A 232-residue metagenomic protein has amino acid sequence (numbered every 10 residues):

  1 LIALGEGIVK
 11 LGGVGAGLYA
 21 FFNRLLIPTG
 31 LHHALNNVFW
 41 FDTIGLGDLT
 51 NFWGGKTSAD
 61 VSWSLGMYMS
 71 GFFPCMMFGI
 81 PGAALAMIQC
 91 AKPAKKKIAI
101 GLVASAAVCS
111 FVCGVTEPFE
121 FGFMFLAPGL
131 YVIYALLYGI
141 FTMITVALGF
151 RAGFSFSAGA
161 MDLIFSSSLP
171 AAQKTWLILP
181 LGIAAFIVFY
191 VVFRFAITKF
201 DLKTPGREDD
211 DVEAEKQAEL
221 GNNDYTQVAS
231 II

Functional and structural regions predicted by a protein language model:
L1-I44: Aromatic-rich transmembrane-lumenal/periplasmic boundary elements in polytopic membrane proteins
G5-F21, W63-M69, F165-L177: Short aromatic-rich membrane-water interface segments that cap or initiate transmembrane helices in multi-pass membrane
A16, A20-I27, P74-F78, F121-A135: Hydrophobic alpha-helical transmembrane segments
F22-L25, S70-C75, V108, L179-A184: Hydrophobic alpha-helical transmembrane segments of multi-pass membrane proteins
P28-A34, F73-F78, V112-C113: Short helix-coil transition sites and intra-membrane helix breaks within transmembrane domains of multi-pass
G47-V61, G82-A84, S105-A106, C113-N222: Transmembrane alpha-helical segments and their short flanking loops that form helix-hairpins/helix-helix interfaces
S58-Y68, F78-V108: Membrane-embedded helical hairpins/re-entrant loop segments and their flanking transmembrane helices within multi-pass
N222-I232: Structured cytosolic domains appended to multi-pass membrane proteins
